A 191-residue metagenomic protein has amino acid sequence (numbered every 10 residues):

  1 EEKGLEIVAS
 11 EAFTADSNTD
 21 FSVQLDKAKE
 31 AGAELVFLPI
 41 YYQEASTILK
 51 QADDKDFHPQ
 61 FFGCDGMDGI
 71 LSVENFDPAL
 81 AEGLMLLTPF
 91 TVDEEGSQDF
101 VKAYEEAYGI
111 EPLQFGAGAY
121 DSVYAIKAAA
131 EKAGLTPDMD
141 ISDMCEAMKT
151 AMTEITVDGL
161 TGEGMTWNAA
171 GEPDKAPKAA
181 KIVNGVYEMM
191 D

Functional and structural regions predicted by a protein language model:
E1-D191: Extracytosolic ligand-binding ectodomains
